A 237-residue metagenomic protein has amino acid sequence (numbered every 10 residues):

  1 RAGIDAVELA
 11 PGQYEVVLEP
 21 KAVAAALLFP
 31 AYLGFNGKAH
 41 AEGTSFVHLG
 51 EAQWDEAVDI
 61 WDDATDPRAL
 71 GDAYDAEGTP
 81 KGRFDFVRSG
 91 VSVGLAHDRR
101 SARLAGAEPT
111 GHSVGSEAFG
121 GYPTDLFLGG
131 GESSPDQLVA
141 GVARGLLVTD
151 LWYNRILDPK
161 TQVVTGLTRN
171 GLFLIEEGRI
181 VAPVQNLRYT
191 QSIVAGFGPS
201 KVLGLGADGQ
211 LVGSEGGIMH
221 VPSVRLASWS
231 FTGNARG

Functional and structural regions predicted by a protein language model:
R1-G34, W54, G94, L205-G209: Internal alpha/beta scaffold segment
P20-L27, H40, G50, Q162: Short amphipathic alpha-helical patches
L27-P30, A41, A69, V114: Alpha-helical structural elements
Y32-D55: Amphipathic alpha-helical
H48-G237: Dual-mode signal for accessory low-complexity, basic/Gly-rich regions
